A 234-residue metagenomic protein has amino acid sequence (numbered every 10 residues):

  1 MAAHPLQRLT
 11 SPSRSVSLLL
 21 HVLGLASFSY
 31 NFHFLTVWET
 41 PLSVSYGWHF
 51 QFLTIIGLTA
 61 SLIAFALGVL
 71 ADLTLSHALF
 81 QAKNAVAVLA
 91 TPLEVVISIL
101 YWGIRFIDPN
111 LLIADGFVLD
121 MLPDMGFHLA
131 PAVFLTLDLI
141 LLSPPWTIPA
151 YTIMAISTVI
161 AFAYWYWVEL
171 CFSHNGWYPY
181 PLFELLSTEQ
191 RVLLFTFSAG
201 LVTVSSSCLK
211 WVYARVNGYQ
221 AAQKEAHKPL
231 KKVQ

Functional and structural regions predicted by a protein language model:
M1-L9, Q220-Q234: Non-transmembrane, juxtamembrane loop and terminal tail segments of multi-pass eukaryotic membrane proteins
A3-R105, P109-I113: N-terminal helical submodule of small eukaryotic multi-pass membrane proteins
S11-V16, Q51, N175-K210: Membrane-interface transmembrane-helix boundary segments in multi-pass integral membrane proteins
V44-F52, Q81-A85, L111-D124, I148-I153 (+1 more regions): Non-cytosolic membrane-interface motifs at loop->transmembrane helix junctions
V69-T74, V204-E225: Transmembrane-helix exit/juxtamembrane "anchor" motif
M121-V133, L193-T196: Membrane-interface loop-to-helix entry segments
P131-I148: Alpha-helical transmembrane segments in multipass membrane proteins, preferentially the mid-helix core
V159-W177: Juxtamembrane non-transmembrane "cap" segments at the membrane-aqueous interface of multi-pass membrane proteins
